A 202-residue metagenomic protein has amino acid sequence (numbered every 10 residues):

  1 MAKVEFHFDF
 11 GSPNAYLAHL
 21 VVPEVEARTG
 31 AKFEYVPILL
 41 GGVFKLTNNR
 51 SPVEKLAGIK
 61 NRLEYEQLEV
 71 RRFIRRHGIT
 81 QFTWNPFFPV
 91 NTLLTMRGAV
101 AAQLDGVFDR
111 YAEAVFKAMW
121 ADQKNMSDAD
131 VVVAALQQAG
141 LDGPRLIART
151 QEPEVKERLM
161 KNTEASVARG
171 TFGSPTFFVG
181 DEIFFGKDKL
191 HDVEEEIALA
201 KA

Functional and structural regions predicted by a protein language model:
A2-E5, D9-V36, A114-A202: C-terminal cap of thioredoxin/glutaredoxin-like
L17-M119: Structural alpha/beta surface segment adjacent to cysteine/selenocysteine redox centers across thiol/disulfide enzymes
